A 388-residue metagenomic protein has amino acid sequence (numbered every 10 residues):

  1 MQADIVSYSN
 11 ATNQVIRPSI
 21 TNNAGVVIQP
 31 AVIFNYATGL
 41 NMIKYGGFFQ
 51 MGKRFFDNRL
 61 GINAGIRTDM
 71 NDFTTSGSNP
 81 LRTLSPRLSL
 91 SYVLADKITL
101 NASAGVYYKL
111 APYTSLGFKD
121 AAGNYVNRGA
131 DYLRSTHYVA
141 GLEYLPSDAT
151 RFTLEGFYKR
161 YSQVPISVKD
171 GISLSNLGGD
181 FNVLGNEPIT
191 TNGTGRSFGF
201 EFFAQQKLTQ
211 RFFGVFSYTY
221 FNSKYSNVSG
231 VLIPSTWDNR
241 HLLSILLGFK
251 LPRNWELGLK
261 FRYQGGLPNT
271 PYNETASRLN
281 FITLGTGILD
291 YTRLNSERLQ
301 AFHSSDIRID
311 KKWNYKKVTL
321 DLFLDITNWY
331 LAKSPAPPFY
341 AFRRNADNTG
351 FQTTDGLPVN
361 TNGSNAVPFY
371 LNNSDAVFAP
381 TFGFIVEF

Functional and structural regions predicted by a protein language model:
M1-G61, P188-F198, F369, N373: Outer-membrane beta-barrel transmembrane domain signature of Gram-negative proteins, especially the mid-to-C-terminal
M1-S7, G47, A64-M70, A102-V106 (+4 more regions): Transmembrane beta-barrel strands of outer-membrane/channel proteins
Q29-M42, N127-D131, R151-V215, L242 (+2 more regions): Outer membrane beta-barrel strand-and-loop segments of large Gram-negative receptors, especially TonB-dependent
G39-T75, T83-R87, F203-N222: Surface-exposed extracellular loop regions of Gram-negative outer-membrane beta-barrel proteins
F55-D57, Y158-R160, F181-N273: Gram-negative outer-membrane beta-barrel transporters
N58-I62, K97-L100, D148-F152, R211-G214 (+2 more regions): Repeated loop/turn-to-beta-strand initiation elements of outer-membrane beta-barrel proteins
D96-Y138, Y158-V183, K260-L284, A336: Surface-exposed extracellular loop regions of Gram-negative outer-membrane beta-barrel proteins, predominantly
S162, G214, Y263-G285, Q300-S304 (+1 more regions): C-terminal beta-signal and adjacent terminal beta-strands/loops of Gram-negative outer-membrane beta-barrel proteins
